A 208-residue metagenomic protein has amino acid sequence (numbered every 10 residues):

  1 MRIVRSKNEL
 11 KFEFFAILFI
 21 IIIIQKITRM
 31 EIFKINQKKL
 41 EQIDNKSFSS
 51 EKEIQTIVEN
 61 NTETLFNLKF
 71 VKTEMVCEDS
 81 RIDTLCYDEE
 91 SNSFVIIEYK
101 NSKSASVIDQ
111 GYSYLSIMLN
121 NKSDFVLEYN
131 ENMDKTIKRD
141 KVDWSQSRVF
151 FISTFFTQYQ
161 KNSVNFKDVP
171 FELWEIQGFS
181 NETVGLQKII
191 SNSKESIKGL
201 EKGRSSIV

Functional and structural regions predicted by a protein language model:
R2-V208: Charged, terminal alpha-helix-loop-beta segments that serve as non-catalytic nucleic-acid engagement and/or assembly
